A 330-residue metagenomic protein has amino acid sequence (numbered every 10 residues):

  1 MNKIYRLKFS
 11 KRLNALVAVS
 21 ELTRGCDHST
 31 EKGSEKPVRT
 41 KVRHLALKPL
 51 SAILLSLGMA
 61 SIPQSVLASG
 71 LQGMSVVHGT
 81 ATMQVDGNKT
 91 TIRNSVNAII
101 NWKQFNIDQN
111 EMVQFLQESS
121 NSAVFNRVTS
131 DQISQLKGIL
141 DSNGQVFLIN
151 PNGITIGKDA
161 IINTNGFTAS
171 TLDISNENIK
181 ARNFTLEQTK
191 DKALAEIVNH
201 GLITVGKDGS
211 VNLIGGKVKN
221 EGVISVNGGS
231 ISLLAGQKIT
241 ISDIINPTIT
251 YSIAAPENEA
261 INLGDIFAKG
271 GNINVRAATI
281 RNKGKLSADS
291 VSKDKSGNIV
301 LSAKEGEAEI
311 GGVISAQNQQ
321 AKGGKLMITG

Functional and structural regions predicted by a protein language model:
N2-I4, A15, R24, H28-S51 (+1 more regions): Extracellular and secretory-pathway beta-repeat/beta-biased strand scaffolds
R6-F9: Active-site and channel-lining beta-strand-loop segments that bind or position nucleotide-derived/phosphorylated
R12: IQ-motif-like calmodulin-binding regions
